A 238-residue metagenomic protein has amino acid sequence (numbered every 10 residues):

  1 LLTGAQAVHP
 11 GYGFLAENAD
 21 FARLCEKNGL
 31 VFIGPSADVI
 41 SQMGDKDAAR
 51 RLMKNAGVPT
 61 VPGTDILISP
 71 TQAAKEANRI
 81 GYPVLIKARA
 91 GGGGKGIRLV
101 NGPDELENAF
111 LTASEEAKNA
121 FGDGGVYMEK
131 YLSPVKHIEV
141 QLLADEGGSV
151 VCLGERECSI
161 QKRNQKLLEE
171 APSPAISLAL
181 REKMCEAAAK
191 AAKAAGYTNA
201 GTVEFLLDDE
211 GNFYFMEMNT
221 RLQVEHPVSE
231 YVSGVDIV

Functional and structural regions predicted by a protein language model:
L1-V203, L207-V232: N-terminal beta-alpha lobe that positions the nucleotide/phosphoryl donor in ATP/NTP-coupled carboxylate activation
G234-V238: Short, intrinsically disordered, charge-balanced linker/junction segments flanking boundaries in proteins
